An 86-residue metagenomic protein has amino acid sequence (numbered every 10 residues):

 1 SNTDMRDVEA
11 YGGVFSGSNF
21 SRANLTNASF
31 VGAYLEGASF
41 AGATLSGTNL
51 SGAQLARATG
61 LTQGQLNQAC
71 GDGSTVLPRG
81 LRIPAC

Functional and structural regions predicted by a protein language model:
S1-C86: Tandem repeat scaffolds
